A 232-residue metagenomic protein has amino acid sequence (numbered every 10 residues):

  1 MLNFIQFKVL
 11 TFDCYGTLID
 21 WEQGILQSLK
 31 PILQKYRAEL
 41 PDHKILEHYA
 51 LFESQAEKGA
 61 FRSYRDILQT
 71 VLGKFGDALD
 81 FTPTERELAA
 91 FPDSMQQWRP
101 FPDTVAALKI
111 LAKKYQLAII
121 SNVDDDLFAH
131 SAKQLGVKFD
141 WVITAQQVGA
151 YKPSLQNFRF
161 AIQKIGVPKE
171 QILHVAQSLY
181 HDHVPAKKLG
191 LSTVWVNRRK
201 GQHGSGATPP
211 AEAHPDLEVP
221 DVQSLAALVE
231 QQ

Functional and structural regions predicted by a protein language model:
M1-V9, P41, T82, V105 (+2 more regions): Asp-based, Mg2+/Mn2+-dependent phosphohydrolase catalytic module
L2-P102: N-terminal helical cap/lid subdomain that shapes the substrate entry/recognition surface in HAD-like hydrolases
